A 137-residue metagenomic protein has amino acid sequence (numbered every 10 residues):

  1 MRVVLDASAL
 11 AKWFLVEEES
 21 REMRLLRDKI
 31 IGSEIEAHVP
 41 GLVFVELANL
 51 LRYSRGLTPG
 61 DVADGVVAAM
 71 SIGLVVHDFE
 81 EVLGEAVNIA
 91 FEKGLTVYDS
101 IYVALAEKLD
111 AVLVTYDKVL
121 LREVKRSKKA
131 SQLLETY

Functional and structural regions predicted by a protein language model:
M1-V39, S54-D64: Short, well-structured N-terminal submotif of metal-dependent ribonuclease cores
R2, I72, V76, V103-Y137: Acidic, PIN/NYN-like endoribonuclease modules and their adjacent C-terminal/linker elements
L5, H38-V39, V97-S100, T115: Short beta-strand scaffold positions
A9, V43, V82, Y102 (+1 more regions): Alpha-helix capping/helix-boundary segments
A11, A48-R52, V87: Amphipathic alpha-helical segments within well-ordered protein domains
E22, E46, E85, R122-E123: Phosphate- and divalent-cation-binding pockets in alpha/beta enzyme and binding domains that engage nucleotide-derived
G41, V62-E92: Acidic catalytic patch
